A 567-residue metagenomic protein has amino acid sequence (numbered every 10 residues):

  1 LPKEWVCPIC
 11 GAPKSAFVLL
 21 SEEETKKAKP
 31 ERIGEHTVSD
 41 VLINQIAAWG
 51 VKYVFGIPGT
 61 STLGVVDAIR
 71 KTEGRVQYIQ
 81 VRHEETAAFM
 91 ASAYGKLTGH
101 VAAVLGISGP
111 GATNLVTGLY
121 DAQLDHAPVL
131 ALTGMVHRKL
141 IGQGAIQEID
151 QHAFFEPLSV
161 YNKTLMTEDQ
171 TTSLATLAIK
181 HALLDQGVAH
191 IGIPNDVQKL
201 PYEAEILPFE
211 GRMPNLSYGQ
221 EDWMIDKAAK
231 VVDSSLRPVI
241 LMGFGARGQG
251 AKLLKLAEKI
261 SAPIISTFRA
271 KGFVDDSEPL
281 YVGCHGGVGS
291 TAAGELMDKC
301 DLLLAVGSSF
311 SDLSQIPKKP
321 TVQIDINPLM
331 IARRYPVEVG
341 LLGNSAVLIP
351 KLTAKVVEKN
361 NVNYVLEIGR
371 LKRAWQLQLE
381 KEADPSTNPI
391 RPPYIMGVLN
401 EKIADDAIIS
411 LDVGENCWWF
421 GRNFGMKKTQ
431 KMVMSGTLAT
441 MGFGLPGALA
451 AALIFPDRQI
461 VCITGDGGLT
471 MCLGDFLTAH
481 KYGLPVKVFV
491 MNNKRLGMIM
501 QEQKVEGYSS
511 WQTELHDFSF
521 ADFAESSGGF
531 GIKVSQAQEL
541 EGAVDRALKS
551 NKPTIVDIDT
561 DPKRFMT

Functional and structural regions predicted by a protein language model:
P8-I9: Short, cysteine/histidine-rich loop/knuckle motifs that typically chelate Zn2+
P30-I33, D169, G192, A204-E205 (+5 more regions): Phosphate/pyrophosphate-binding active-site segments
S39-L42, A47-W49, I57-T60, V65-R70 (+2 more regions): Active-site diphosphate/adenylate-binding microenvironment
K96, F244-I326, M426-R458, C472-L473 (+1 more regions): Glycine-rich, anion-gripping cofactor-binding loops and their flanking helix/strand elements in enzyme active sites
K96-G106, A112-T133, E156-L207, A228-V231 (+5 more regions): Structural signature of the thiamine diphosphate
A122, T133-L174, I193, A270-E367 (+1 more regions): Glycine-rich, acidic loop regions that bind phosphate or pyrophosphate groups
L132, L140-Q147, A332-R334, V339-L342 (+3 more regions): Thiamine diphosphate
N195-W223, Y364: Aromatic-enriched
